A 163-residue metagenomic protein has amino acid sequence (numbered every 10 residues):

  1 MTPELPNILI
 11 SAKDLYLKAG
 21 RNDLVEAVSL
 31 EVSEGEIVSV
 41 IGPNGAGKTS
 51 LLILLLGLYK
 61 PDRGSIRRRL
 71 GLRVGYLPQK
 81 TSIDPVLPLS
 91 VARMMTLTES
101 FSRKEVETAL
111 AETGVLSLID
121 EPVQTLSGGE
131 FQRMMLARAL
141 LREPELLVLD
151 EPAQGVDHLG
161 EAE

Functional and structural regions predicted by a protein language model:
I10, V25-A27: Conserved structural motif at the start of ABC-family nucleotide-binding domains
I41-P43: The feature captures the beta-strand-to-loop junction immediately N-terminal to the Walker
L56: Helix-to-loop junction immediately C-terminal to a conserved catalytic motif
R103-E121: Conserved ABC ATPase "signature" region
P122-L126, E130: Conserved ABC ATPase signature
E143: Conserved catalytic motifs of ABC-family nucleotide-binding domains
L147-E151: Catalytic Walker B motif of ABC-type/P-loop ATPase nucleotide-binding domains
